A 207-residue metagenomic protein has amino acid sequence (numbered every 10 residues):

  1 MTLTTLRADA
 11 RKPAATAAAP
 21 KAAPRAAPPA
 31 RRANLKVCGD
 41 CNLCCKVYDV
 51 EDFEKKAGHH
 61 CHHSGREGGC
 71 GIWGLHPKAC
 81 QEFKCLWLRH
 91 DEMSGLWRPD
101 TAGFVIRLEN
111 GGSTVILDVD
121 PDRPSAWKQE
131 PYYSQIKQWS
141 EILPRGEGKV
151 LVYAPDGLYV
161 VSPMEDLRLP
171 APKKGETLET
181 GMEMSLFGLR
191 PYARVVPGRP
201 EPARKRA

Functional and structural regions predicted by a protein language model:
T2-A207: Short loop/turn segments that flank or connect secondary-structure elements
